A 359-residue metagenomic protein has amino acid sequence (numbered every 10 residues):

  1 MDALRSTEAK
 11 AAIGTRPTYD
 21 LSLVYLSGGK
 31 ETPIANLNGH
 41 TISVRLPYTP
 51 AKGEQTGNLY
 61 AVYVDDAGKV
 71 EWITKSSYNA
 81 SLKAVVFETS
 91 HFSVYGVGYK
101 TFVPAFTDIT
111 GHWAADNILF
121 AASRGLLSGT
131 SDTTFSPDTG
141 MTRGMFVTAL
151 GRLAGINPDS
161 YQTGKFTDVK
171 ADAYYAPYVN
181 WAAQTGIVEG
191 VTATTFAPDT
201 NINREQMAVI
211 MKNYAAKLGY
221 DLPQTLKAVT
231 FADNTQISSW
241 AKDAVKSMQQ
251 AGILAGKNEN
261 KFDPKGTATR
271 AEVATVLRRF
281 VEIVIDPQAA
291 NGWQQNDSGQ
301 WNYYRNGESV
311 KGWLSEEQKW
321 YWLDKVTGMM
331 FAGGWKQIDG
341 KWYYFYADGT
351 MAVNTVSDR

Functional and structural regions predicted by a protein language model:
M1-A67: Proteolytic processing hotspots in large secreted/extracellular or virion-associated proteins and select intracellular
A11-P17, L26-G28, S76-A84, T130-S131 (+4 more regions): Short, ordered beta-strand-loop transition motifs
L21, E31-A35, L82-S90, F135 (+4 more regions): Generic recognition of long tandem-repeat/solenoid scaffolds
A67-H91, K261-F262, G333: Short, surface-exposed beta-strand/turn "edge" patches of beta-sheet domains
Y78, L82, I285-R359: Extracellular adhesion/carbohydrate-binding repeat motifs centered on closely spaced tryptophans
S90-A115, S123, S128-G144, G151-P177 (+8 more regions): Feature responds to low-complexity, polar/acidic, surface-exposed segments characteristic of secreted/exported proteins
